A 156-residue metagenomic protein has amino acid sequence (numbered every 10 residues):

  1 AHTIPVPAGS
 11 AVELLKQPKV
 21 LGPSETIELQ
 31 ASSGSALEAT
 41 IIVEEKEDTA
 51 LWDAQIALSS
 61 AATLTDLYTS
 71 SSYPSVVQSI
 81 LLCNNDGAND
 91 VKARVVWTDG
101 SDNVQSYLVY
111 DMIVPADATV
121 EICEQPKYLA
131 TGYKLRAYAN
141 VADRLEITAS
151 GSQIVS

Functional and structural regions predicted by a protein language model:
A1-E25, D99-K134: Intrinsically disordered, low-complexity Pro/Gly/Ser/Thr-rich segments with frequent PxxP/GP/PP motifs and embedded
A11-L15, P74-L81, R94, T119-E121: Ordered hydrophobic segments in well-structured contexts
P23, A31-S75, S79, C83-N85 (+4 more regions): C-terminal interaction-tip segments
